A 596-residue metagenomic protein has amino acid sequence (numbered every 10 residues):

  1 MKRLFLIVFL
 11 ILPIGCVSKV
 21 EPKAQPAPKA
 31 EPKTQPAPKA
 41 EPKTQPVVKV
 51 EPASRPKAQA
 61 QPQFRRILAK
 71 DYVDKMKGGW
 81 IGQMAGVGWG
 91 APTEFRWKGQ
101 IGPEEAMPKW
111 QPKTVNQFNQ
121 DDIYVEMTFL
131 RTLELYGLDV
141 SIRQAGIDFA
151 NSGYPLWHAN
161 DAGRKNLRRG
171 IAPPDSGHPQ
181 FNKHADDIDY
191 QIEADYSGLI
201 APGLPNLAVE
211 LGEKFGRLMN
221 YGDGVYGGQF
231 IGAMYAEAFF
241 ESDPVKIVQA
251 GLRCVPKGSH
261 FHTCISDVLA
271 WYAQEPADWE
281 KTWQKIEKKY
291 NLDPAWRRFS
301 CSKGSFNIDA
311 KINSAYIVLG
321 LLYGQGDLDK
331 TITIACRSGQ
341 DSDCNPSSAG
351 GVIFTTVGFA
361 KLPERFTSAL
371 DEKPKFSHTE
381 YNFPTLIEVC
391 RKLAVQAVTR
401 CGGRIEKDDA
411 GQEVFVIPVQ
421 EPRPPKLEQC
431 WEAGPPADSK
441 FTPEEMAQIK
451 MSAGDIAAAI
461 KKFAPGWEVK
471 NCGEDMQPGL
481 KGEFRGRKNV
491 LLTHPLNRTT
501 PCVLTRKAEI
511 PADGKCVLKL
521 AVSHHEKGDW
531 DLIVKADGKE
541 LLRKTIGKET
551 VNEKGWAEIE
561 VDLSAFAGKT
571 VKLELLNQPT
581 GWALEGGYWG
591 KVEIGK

Functional and structural regions predicted by a protein language model:
V17-S18: Bacterial signal peptide processing site
A58-Q63, I67-G90: Mature N-terminal segment immediately following signal peptide/propeptide cleavage in secreted/periplasmic
F64-I67, Y72, G177-A185, Y196-L204 (+2 more regions): Accessory "access/gating" subregions that flank catalytic or transport cores
A91, R96, Q100-E104, D223 (+2 more regions): Catalytic phosphate/nucleotide-handling subdomain of diverse soluble enzymes
A91-M127, I142-W157: Active-site-surrounding "flap" and adjacent substrate/cofactor-binding loops of secreted or lumenal enzymes, prototyped
G137-D189, L199: Extracytoplasmic mature domains of secreted/periplasmic and thylakoid-lumen proteins
L269-R298, S302-K303, T356-D455: Acidic, carboxylate-rich catalytic segments that either coordinate divalent cations
A447-K596: Gly-Asp-aromatic-enriched flexible segments
